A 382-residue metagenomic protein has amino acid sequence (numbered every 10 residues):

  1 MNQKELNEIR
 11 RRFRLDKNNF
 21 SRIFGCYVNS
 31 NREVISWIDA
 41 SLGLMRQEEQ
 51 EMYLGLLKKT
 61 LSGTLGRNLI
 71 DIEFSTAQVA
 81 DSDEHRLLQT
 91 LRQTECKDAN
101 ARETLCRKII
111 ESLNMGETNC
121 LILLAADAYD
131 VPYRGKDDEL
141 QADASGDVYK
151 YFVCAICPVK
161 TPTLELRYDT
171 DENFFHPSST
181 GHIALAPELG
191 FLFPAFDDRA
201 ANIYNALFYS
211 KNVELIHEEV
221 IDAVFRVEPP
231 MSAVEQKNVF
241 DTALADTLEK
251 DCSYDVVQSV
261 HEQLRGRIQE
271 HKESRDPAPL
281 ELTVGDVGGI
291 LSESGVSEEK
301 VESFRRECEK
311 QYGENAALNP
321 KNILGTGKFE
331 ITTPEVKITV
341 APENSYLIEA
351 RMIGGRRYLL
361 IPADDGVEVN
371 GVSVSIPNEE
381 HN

Functional and structural regions predicted by a protein language model:
N2-E5: Extended alpha-helical interaction scaffolds
R11, K17, S21-G325: Long, hydrophobic alpha/beta structural blocks
A278, V287-N382: C-terminal, beta-strand-rich globular interaction domains
